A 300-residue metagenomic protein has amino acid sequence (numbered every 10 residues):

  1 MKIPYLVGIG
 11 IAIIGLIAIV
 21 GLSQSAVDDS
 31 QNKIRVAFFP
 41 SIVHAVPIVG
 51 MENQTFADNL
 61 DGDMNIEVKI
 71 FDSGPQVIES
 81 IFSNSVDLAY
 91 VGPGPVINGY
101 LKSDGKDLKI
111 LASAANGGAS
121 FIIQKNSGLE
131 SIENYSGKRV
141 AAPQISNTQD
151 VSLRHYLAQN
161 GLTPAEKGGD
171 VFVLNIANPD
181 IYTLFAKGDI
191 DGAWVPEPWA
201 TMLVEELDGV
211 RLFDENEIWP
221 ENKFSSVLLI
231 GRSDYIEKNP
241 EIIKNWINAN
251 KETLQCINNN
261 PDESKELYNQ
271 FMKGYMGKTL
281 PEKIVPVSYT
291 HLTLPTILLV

Functional and structural regions predicted by a protein language model:
M1-K33: Short, low-complexity disordered leader/linker segments with a strong preference for bacterial N-terminal type II
Y5-G8, D28-N175, D191-E197, L212-F213: Short, glycine-/small- and polar/acidic-enriched structural segments that line small-molecule recognition paths
A57-D63, E217-E221, L292: Short, solvent-exposed loop/beta-turn-alpha elements that line the ligand-binding surface or hinge of extracytoplasmic
S136-K138, A249-K251, Y289: Flexible glycine/proline-enriched surface loops and loop-helix/loop-strand junctions
K167-D170, L174, P179-M272: Pocket-lining segment of extracytoplasmic ligand-binding domains
K244, K265, N269, G277-Y289: Short, well-structured alpha-helical segments
T290-T296: Conserved small/polar residues in nucleotide/adenosyl-binding loops
